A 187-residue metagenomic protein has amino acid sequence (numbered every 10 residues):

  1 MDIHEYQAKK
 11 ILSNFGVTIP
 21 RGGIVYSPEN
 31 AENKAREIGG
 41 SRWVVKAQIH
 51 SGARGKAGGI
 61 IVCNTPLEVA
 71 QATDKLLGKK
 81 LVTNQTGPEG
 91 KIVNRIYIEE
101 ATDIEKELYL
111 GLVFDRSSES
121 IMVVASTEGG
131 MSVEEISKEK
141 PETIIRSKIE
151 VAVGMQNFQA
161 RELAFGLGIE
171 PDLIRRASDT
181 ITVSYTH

Functional and structural regions predicted by a protein language model:
M1-E37, S41: A conserved helix-loop-beta module that forms one wall/lid of the active-site cleft in ATP-utilizing catalytic domains
I3-Q7, Y26-N30, N64-Q71, M155-F158 (+1 more regions): Conserved active-site and cofactor/substrate-binding residues in soluble primary-metabolism enzymes
P20-G22, V45-A72, Y109, S132-E135 (+1 more regions): Glycine-rich phosphate-binding loop of ATP-grasp-fold ATP-dependent ligases
L76-K80: Active-site cofactor/substrate anionic-group-binding motifs, chiefly glycine- and Lys/Arg-rich phosphate-binding loops
L81-G90, A152-G154: Short, flexible active-site-proximal loops enriched in glycine and acidic residues
G87-I145: Hydrophobic alpha-helical hairpins/lids featuring a short glycine-rich hinge
S132-R175: Cap/lid and interdomain-hinge subdomains that line or gate substrate/regulatory clefts in soluble alpha/beta enzymes
T186-H187: Conserved small/polar residues in nucleotide/adenosyl-binding loops
